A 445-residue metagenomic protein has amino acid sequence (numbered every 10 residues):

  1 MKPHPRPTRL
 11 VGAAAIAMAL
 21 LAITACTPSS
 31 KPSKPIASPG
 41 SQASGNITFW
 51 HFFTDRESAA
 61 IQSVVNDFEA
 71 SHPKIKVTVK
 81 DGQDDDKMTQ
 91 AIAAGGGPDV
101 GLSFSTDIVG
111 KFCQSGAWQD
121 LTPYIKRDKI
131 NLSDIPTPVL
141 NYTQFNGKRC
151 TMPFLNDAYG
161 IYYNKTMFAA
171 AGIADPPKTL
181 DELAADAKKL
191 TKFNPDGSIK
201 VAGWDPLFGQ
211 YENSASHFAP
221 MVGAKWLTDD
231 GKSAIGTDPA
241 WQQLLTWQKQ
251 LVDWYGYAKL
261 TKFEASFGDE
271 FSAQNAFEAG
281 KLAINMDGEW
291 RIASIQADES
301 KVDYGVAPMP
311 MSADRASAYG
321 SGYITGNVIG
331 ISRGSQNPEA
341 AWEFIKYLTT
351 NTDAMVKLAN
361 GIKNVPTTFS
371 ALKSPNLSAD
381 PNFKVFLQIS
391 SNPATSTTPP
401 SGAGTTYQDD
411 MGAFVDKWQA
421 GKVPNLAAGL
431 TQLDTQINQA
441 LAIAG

Functional and structural regions predicted by a protein language model:
M1-T48, A70, T435-G445: Short, low-complexity disordered leader/linker segments with a strong preference for bacterial N-terminal type II
N66-I135, A169-K178, N275-A276, I284 (+3 more regions): Extracytoplasmic "Venus flytrap"/periplasmic binding protein-like
A70, A171, D253-W254, A258 (+1 more regions): Extracytoplasmic/periplasmic substrate-recognition and gating elements
T106-A158, K200, A219, G305: Hinge/lid segment of periplasmic solute-binding proteins
P138, A359-T406, A413: Long, aromatic- and glycine/proline-rich binding clefts that accommodate carbohydrate-like moieties
C150-F154, Y159, A184-I235, A240-Q242: Extracytoplasmic/periplasmic solute-binding protein
A169, S391-G445: Conserved C-terminal helix/tail region of periplasmic/extracytoplasmic solute-binding proteins
D186-K188, K232-A265: Glycine-centered hinge/linker elements that transmit conformational signals in sensory and ligand-binding systems
